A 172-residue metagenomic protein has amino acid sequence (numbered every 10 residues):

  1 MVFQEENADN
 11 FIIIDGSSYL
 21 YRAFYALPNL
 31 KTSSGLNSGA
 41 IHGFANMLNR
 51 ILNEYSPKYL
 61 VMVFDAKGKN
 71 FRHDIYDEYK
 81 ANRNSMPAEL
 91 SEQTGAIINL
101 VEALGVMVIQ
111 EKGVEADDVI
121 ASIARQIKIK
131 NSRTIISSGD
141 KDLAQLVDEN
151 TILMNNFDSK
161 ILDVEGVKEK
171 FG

Functional and structural regions predicted by a protein language model:
V2-S137, K141-D163: Noncatalytic, basic helical substrate-engagement surface that gates or grips nucleic-acid strands
I161-G172: A short, charged helix-loop
